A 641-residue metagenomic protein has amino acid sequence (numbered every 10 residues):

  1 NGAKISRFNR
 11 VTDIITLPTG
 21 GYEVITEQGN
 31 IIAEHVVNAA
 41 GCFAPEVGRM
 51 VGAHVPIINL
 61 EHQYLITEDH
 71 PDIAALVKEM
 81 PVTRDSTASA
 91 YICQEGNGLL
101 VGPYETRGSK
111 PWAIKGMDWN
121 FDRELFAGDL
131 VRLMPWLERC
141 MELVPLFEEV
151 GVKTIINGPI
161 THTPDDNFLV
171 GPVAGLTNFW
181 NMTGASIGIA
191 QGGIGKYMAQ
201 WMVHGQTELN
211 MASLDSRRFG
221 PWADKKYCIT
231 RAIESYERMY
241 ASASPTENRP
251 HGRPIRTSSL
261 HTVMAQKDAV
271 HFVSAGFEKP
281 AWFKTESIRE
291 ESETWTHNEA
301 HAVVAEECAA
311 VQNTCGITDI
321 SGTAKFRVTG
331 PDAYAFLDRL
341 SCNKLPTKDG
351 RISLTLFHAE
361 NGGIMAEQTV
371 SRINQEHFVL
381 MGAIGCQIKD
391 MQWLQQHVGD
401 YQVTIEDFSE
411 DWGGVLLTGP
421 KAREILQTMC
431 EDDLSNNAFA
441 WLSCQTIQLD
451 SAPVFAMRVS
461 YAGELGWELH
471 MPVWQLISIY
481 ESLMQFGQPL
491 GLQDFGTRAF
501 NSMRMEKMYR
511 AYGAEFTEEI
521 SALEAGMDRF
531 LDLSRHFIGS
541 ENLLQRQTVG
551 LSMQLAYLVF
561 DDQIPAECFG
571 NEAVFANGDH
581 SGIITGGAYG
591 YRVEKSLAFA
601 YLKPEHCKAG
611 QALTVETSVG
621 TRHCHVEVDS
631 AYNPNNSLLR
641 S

Functional and structural regions predicted by a protein language model:
G2-V11: A conserved beta-strand/loop element that lines the FAD pocket in flavoprotein oxidoreductases
T12-A127, P135-L143, Y227-N248, G252 (+2 more regions): Flavin-dependent oxidoreductases
I15-P18, Q94, P172-A174, V370-N374 (+1 more regions): Short, low-complexity Ser/Thr-rich regulatory SLiMs
V55-N59, M80-R84, A90-Y91, G151 (+4 more regions): Short Gly/Pro-enriched turn/cap motifs at secondary-structure boundaries
D69-D72, E95-N97, T106, V173-A174 (+4 more regions): Short loop segments at secondary-structure junctions
T87, G96, K110, N120-I255: C-terminal catalytic lobe of FAD-dependent flavoproteins
L209-N210, D215-S641: Glycine/proline-enriched, intrinsically flexible loops and inter-domain linkers
